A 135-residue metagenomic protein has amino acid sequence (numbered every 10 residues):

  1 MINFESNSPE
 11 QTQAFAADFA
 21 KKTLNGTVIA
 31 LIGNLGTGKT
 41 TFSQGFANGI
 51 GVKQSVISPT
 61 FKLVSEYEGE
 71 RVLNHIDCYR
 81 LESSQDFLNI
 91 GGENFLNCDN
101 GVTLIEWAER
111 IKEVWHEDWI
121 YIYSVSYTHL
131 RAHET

Functional and structural regions predicted by a protein language model:
M1-A14: N-terminal pre-Walker A segment at the start of P-loop NTPase domains
L31: Hydrophobic anchor at the beta1->P-loop junction of P-loop NTPases
G36: Walker A (P-loop) phosphate-binding loop of P-loop NTPases
K39: Conserved lysine of the Walker
K53-Y67: Short beta-strand-centered segment that lines the nucleotide-binding/catalytic pocket of NTP-utilizing
E68-L104: Conserved nucleotide-sensing/catalytic segment adjacent to the nucleotide-binding pocket in NTP-handling enzymes
T128-T135: Conserved small/polar residues in nucleotide/adenosyl-binding loops
